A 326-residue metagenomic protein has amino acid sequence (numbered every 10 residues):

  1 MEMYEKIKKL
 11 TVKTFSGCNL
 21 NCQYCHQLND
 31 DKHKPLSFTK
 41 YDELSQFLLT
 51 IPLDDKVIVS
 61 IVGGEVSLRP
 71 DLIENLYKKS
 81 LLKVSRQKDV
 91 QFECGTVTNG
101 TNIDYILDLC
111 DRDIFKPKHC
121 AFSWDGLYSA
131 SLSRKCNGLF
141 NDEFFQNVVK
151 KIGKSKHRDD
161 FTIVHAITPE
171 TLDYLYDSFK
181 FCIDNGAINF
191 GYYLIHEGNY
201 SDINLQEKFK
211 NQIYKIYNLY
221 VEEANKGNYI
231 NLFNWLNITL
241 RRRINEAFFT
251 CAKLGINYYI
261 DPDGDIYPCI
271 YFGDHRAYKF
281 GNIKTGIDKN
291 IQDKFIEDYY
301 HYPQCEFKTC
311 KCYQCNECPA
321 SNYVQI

Functional and structural regions predicted by a protein language model:
E2-Y41: Canonical Radical SAM [4Fe-4S] cluster-binding loop centered on the CxxxCxxC motif and its immediate flanking residues
E5-K13, N234-L240, I256, K289-F307: Short, intrinsically disordered, charge-biased short linear motifs at domain edges
K13-N21, E65, F307-C315: Cysteine-centered iron-sulfur cluster-binding motifs in ferredoxin-type domains/subunits of redox enzymes
T14-F15, H26-Q27, V62-G64, F122-L127 (+2 more regions): Short loop/turn segments at strand-loop or loop-helix junctions that form parts of catalytic or ligand-binding pockets
K34, S129-I266, Y271-K279: Radical SAM enzyme [4Fe-4S]-AdoMet core and its adjacent flexible, acidic and glycine-rich loops/tails across
F38-L44, Y323-I326: Short cysteine/histidine-rich metal-coordination sites, predominantly Zn2+-binding motifs
S45-S60, R69-L194: Radical SAM/AdoMet-radical enzyme domain recognition
D265, Y271-I326: Flexible mid-to-C-terminal extensions adjoining Fe-S/redox cofactors in radical SAM and related proteins
